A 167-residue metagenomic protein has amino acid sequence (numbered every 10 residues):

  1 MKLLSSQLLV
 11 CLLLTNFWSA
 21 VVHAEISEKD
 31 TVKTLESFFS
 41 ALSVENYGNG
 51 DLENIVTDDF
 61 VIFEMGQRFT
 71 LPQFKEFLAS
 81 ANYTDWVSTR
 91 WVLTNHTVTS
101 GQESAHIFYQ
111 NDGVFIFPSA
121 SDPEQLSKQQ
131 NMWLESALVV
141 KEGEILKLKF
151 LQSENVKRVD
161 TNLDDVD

Functional and structural regions predicted by a protein language model:
M1-L9: Bacterial N-terminal signal peptides that target proteins for export
T15-I55, V166-D167: Short, low-complexity N-terminal intrinsically disordered segments enriched in polar/charged residues
N49-G101, S127: A solvent-exposed, acidic/Ser-Thr-rich amphipathic alpha-helical stretch
Y83-V87, G113-Q129, K157-V159: Short, cysteine-centered beta-strand-loop-beta hairpins and adjacent loop/turn segments enriched in charged/polar
T89-L93, F108-Q110, Q129-S136: Short, surface-exposed coil-to-beta transition loops
H96-I107, V139-K147: A short, structured loop/turn motif at beta-sheet edges
G101-S119: A short hydrophobic beta-strand element
Q130-V166: Short beta-strand edge/turn micro-motifs at domain boundaries
